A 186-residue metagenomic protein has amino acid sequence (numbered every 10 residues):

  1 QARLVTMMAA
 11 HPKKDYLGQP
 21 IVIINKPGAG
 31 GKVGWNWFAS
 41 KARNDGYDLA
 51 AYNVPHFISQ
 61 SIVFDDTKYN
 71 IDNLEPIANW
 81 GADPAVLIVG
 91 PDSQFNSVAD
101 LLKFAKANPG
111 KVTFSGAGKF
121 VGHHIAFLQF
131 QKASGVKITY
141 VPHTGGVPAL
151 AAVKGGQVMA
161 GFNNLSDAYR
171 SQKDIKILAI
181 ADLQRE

Functional and structural regions predicted by a protein language model:
Q1-M8, P27-G30, S115-G122: Extracytoplasmic "Venus flytrap"
H11-Y16, W37-D48, S61-P148, L183: Hinge/capping helix and adjacent helix->loop/strand transition within the periplasmic-binding protein
G18-N36: Early extracytoplasmic/lumenal segment of secretory-pathway proteins
Q19, K41-Y52, P109-V112, V136 (+2 more regions): Alpha-to-beta junction loops
V33-G34, P148-A149, D167: Short acidic active-site motifs
N53-V54, P91, N164-S166, D182: Short secondary-structure boundary segments
A82, S166-E186: C-terminal lobe and pocket-closing loops of periplasmic/extracytoplasmic Venus-flytrap solute-binding proteins
G146-V147, A151, G155-G156: Ligand/cofactor pocket segment of small-molecule handling proteins
